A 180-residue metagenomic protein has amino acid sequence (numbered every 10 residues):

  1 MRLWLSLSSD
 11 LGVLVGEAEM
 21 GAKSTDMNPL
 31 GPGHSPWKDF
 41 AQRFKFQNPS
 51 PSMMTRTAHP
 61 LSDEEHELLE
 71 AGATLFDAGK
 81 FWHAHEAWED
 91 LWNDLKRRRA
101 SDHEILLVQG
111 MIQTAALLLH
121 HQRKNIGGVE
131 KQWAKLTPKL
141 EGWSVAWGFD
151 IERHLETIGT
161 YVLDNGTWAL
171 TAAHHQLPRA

Functional and structural regions predicted by a protein language model:
L7, L14-R97, G142-A180: N-terminal alpha-helical interaction modules that lie
S62, A100, I105-L107: Residue signature of alpha-solenoid helical repeat architecture, marking inter-repeat boundaries and helix-start
I126-S144: TPR/TPR-like (Sel1-like) alpha-helical repeat modules
